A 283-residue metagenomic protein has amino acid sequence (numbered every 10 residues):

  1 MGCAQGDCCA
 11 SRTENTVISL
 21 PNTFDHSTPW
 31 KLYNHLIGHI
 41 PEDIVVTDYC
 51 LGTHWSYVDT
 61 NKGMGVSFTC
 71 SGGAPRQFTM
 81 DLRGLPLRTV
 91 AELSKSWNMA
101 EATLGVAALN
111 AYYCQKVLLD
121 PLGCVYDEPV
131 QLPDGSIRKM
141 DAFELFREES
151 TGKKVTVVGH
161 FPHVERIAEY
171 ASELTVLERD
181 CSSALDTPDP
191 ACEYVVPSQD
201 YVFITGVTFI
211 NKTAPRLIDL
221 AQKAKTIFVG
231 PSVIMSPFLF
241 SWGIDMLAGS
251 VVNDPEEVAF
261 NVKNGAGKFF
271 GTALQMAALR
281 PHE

Functional and structural regions predicted by a protein language model:
G2-G159, V262, A277-E283: Electropositive, gly/pro-rich neighborhoods at or near active sites that engage anionic ligands
C114-L119, K154-Y194, T205: Conserved mixed alpha/beta catalytic, RNA-binding, or beta-rich assembly cores of soluble enzyme, regulatory
S150, I167, V195-P197, I218-K223: Short, conserved loop/helix-junction motifs that constitute active-site signature segments in enzyme catalytic cores
G152, A171, S198-D200, K223-A224 (+1 more regions): Short, well-ordered alpha-helix to beta-strand connector turns
R166, Y170, T213-L220, F238: A short acidic, amphipathic alpha-helical/loop segment
L174, A214-S232: A short, gly/pro- and small-residue-rich
I204-K212: Cofactor-cradling patches in redox/metallo enzymes
A224-E283: C-terminal functional extensions of proteins
